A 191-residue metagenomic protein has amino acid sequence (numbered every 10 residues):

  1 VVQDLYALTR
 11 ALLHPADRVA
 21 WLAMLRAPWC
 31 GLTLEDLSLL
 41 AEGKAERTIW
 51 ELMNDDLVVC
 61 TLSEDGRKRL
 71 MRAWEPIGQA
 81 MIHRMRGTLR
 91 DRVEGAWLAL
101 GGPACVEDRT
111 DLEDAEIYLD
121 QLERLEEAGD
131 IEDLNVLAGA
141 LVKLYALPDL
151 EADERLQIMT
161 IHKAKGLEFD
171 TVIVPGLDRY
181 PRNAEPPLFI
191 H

Functional and structural regions predicted by a protein language model:
Q3-H191: Conserved helicase C-terminal RecA-like lobe
